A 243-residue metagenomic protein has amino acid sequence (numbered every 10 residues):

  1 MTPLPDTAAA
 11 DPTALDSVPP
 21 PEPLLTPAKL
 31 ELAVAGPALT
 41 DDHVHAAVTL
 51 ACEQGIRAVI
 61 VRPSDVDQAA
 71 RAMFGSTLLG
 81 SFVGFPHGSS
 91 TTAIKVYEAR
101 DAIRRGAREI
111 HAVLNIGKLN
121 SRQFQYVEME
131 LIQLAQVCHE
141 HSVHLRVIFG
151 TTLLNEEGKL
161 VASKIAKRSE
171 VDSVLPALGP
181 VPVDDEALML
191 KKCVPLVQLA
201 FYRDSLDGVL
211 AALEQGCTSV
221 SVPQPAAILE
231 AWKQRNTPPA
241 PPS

Functional and structural regions predicted by a protein language model:
T2-T92, V96-Y97, R104, I165: Conserved N-terminal beta1-alpha1 strand-loop-helix module at the mouth
T26-V34, V59-V61, T77-G84, I110-A112 (+4 more regions): Hydrophobic faces of well-ordered beta-strands that scaffold small-molecule active sites in alpha/beta enzyme cores
V34, P63-D65, F85-H87, L114-K118 (+4 more regions): Active-site-proximal loop/turn and secondary-structure-junction residues that shape catalytic pockets, frequently
V48, C52-Q68, I110-E128, P176-P182: Glycine-rich, proline-tolerant flexible connector loops at the mouths of alpha/beta enzymes
D67-G84, Q125-R146, P182-S205, P242-S243: Alpha-helix-loop-beta-strand connector modules within alpha/beta enzyme cores
T92-A99, L154-K164, D204-T218: Catalytic cores of alpha/beta
R105-L119, V171-V183, G208-V209, L213-N236: Glycine-rich phosphate-binding active-site loops on the catalytic face of alpha/beta enzymes
E109-D172: Conserved anion-binding
